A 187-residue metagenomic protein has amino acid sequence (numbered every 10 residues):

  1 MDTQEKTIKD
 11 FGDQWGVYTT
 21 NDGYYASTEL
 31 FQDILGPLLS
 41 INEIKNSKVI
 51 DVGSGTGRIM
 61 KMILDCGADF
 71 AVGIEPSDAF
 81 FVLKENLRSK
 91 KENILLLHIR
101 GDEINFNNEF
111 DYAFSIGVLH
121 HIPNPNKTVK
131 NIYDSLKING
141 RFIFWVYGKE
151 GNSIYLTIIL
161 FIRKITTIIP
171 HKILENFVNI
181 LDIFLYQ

Functional and structural regions predicted by a protein language model:
M1-I50, S54-N108, Y112: Conserved N-terminal segment of class I S-adenosyl-L-methionine
K61, I122-K127: Short N-terminal helix/helix-N-cap motif within the alpha/beta-hydrolase-1
G101-E103, H120, K149: Active-site micro-motifs of SAM-dependent methyltransferase domains
E109, I116, N131-I132: N-terminal cap/leader regions of alpha/beta-hydrolase-fold enzymes, predominantly small-molecule hydrolases
Y112-P123: A short SAM/SAH-binding and catalytic strip from SAM-dependent methyltransferases
N126-I138: A short glycine-rich, Lys/Arg-flanked "PGG" loop and its adjoining helix->strand segment in the class I
R141-I173: Conserved class I S-adenosyl-L-methionine
T167-Q187: Substrate-binding/catalytic lobe of Class I Rossmann-like enzymes that use SAM or dcSAM, i.e., the mid-to-C-terminal
